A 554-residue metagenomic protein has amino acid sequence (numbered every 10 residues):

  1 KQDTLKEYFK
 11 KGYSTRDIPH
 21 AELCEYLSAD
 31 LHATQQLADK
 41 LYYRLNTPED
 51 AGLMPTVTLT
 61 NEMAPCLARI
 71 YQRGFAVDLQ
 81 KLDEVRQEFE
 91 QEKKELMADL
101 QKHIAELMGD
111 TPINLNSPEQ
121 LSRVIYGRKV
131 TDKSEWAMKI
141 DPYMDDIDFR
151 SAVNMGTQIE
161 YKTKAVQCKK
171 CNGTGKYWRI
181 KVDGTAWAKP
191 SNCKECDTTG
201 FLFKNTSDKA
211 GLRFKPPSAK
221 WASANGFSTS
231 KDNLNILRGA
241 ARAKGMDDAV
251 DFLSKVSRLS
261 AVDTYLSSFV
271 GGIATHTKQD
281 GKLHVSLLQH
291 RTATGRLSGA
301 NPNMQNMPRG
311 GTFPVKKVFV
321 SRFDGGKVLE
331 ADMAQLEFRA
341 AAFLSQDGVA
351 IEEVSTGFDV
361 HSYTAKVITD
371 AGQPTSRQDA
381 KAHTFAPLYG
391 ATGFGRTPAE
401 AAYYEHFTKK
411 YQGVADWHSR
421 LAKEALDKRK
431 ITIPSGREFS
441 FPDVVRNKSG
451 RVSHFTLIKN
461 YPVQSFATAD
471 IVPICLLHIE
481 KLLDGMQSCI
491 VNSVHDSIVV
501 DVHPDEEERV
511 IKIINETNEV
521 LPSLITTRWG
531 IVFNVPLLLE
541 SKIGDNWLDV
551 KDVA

Functional and structural regions predicted by a protein language model:
K1, S286-Q373: Function-dense linear segments that define catalytic or interfacial modules in macromolecule-processing proteins
Q2-G310, F323-G325, A401-A402, T408-K409 (+2 more regions): Conserved "right-hand" nucleotidyltransferase catalytic core of DNA-directed polymerases
R16-L23, E49, Y71, F75-D83 (+6 more regions): Glycine- and acidic
D17, A21-S28, E49-N61, A334 (+3 more regions): Structural motif
P65-A68, Q72, V166-Y177, K181-P190 (+9 more regions): Conserved catalytic core of nucleic-acid polymerases
R69-K93, A341, T392-R396, I498-T517: Catalytic palm subdomain of template-directed nucleic-acid polymerases, centered on the conserved carboxylate motif
L121-R123, W178, A293-G299, Q305-M307 (+7 more regions): Flexible loop/turn segments at secondary-structure boundaries
E516-R528: A common structural junction motif
